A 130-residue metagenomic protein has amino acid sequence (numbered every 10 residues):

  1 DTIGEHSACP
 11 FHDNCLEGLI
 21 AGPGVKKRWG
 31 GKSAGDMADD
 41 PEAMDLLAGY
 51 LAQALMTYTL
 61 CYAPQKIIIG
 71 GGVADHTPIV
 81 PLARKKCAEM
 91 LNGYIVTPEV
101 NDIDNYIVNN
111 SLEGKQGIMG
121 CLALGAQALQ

Functional and structural regions predicted by a protein language model:
T2-Q130: ATP-binding/phosphotransfer module of carbohydrate and carboxylate kinases, centering on a glycine-rich
